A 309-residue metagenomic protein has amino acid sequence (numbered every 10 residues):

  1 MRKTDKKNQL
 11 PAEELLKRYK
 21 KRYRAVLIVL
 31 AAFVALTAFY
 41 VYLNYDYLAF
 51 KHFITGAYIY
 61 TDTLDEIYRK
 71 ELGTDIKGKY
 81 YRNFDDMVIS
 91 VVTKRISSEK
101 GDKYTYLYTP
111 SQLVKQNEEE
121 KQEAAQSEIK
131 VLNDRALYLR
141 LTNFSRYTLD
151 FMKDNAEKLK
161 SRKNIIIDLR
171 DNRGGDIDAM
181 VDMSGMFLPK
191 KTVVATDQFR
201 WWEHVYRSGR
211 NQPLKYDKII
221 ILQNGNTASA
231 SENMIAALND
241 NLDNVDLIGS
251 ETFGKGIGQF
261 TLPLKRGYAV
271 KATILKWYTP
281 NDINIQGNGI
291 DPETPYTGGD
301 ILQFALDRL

Functional and structural regions predicted by a protein language model:
R2-I165, L169-D178, D182-G185, P189-A195 (+1 more regions): Flexible, low-complexity junctional segments that flank or bridge functional domains
F53, T93-R95, L137-T142, N164-R170 (+7 more regions): Soluble periplasmic/extracytoplasmic beta-strand elements of cell-envelope proteins
K121, I129-N133, K158-S161, Q212-Y216 (+4 more regions): Extracellular/periplasmic catalytic domains that process cell-envelope and extracellular macromolecules
K121-A124, R173-L222, N226-S229, I257-L262 (+2 more regions): Gly/Ser/Thr-rich loop/hinge elements
Q126, K191, Y216, L242-N244 (+1 more regions): A generic structural signal for alpha->beta connector loops
N226, N241-K255: Short, well-structured beta-strand/strand-turn elements
S231, I235, N239-D243: Non-catalytic, well-ordered alpha-helical segments in soluble enzyme domains
E293, G298-L309: Low-complexity, Gly/Ser/Thr/Pro-rich intrinsically disordered linker/tail segments
